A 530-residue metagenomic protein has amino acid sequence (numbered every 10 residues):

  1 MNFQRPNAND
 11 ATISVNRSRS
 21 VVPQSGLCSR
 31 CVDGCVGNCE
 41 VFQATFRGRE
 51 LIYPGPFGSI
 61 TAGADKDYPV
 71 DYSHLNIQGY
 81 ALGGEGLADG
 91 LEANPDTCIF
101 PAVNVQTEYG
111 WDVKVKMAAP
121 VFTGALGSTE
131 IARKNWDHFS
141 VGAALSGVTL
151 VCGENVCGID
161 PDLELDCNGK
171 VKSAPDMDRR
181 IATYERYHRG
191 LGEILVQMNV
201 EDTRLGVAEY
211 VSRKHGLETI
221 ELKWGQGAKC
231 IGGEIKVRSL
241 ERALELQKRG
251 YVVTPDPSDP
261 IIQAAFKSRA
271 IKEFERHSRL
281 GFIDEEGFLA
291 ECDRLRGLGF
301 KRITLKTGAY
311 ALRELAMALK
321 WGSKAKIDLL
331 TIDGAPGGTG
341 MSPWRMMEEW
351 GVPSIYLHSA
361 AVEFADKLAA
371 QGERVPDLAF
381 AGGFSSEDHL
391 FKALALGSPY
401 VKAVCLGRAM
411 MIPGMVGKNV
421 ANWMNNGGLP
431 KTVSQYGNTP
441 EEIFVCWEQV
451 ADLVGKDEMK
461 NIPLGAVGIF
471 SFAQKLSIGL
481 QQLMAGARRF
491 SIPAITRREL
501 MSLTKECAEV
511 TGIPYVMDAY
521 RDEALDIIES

Functional and structural regions predicted by a protein language model:
M1-A119, I131-A144, T149, P161-G192 (+5 more regions): Conserved, well-structured core domains of diverse proteins
A119-G124, V148-E154, G192-M198, E218-W224 (+4 more regions): Hydrophobic faces of well-ordered beta-strands that scaffold small-molecule active sites in alpha/beta enzyme cores
T123, A143, L330, A393 (+1 more regions): Conserved, mostly hydrophobic/aromatic
L126-S128, N155-C157, Q197-T203, G225-G227 (+4 more regions): Active-site beta-loop-alpha junctions enriched in small/polar residues
R189-R213, S359, E363, V433-Y436: Phosphate/diphosphate-binding loops
E193-T203, W224-A228, I271, S278-E285: Active-site beta->alpha loop and helix N-cap motifs at the rims of alpha/beta catalytic domains
F266-A451: Glycine-rich phosphate/ribose-binding loops and adjacent secondary-structure elements that form binding surfaces
A370-Q371, S385-R521, L525-S530: Gly/Ser/Thr/Ala-enriched C-terminal appendages of enzymes
